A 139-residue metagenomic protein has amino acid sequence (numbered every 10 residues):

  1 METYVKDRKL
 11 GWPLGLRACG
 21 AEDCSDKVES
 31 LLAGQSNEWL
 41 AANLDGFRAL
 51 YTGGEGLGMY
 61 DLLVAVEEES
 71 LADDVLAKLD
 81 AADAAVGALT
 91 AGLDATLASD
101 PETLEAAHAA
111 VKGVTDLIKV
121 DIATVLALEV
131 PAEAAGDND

Functional and structural regions predicted by a protein language model:
M1-D139: Mature extracytoplasmic or organellar-lumen-exposed domains after removal of signal/transit peptides
